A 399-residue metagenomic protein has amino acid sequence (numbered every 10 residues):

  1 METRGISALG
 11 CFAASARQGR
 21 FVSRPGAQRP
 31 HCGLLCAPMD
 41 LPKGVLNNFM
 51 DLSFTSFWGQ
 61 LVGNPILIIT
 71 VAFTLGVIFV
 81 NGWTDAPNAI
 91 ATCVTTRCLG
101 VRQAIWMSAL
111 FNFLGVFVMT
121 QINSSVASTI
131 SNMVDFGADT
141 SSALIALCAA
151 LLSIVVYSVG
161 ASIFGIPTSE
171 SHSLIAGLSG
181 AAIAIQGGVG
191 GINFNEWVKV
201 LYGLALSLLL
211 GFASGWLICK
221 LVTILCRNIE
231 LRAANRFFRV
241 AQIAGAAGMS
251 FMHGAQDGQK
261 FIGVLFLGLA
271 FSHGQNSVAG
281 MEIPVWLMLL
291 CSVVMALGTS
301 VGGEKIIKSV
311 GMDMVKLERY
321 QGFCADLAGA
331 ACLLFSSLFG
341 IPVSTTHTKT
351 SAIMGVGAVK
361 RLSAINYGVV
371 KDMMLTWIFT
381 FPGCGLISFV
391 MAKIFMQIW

Functional and structural regions predicted by a protein language model:
E2, Q28, D40-K43, N47-N48: Intrinsically disordered, low-complexity polyampholyte segments enriched for Lys and acidic residues
E2-S7, C11: Extreme N-terminal basic, low-complexity initiation segments that serve as generic localization/processing leaders
G5, S15-Q18, R24, Q28-C32 (+1 more regions): A cross-taxon signal for low-complexity, glycine/charged-rich
N48-W399: Multi-pass alpha-helical transmembrane bundle typical of ion/small-solute transporters and intramembrane aspartyl
